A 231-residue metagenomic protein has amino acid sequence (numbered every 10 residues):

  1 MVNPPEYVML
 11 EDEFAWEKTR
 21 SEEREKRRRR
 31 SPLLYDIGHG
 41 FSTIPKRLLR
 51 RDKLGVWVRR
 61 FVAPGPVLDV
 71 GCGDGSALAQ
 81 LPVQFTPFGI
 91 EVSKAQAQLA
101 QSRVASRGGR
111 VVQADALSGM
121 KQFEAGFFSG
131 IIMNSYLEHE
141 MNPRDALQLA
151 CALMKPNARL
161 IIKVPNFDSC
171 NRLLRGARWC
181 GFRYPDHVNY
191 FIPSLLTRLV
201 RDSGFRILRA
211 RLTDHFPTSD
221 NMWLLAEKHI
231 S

Functional and structural regions predicted by a protein language model:
M1-G126, G130-N134, P143-L147, R211-T213 (+2 more regions): Conserved N-terminal segment of class I S-adenosyl-L-methionine
G89, H139, I162: Conserved SAM-binding loop
S135, H139, H187: Histidine-centered divalent metal-coordination motifs
R144-R159: A short glycine-rich, Lys/Arg-flanked "PGG" loop and its adjoining helix->strand segment in the class I
N157, F167-C170, F216: Feature marks short, surface-exposed loop/turn motifs that line or immediately flank catalytic pockets and channel
P165-N189, S194-L199: Short, glycine-/aromatic-enriched active-site segment of Class I SAM-dependent methyltransferases
